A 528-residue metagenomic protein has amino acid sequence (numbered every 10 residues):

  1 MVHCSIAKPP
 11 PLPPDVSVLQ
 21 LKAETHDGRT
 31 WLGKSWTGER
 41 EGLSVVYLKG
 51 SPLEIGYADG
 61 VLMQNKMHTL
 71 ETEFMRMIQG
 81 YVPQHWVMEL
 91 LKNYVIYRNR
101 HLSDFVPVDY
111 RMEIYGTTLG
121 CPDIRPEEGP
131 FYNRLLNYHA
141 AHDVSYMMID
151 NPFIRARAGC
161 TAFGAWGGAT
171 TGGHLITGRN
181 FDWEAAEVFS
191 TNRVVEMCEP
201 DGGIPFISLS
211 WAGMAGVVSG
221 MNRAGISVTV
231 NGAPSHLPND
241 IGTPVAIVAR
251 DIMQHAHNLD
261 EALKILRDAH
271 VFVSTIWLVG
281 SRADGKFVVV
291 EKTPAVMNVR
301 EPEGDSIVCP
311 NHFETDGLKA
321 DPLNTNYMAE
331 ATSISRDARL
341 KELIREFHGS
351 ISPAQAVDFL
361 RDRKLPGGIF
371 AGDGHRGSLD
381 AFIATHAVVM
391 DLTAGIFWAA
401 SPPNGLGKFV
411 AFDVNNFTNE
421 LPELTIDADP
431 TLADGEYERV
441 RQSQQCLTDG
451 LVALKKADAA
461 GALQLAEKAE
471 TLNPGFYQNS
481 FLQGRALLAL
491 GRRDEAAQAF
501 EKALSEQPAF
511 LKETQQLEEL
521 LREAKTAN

Functional and structural regions predicted by a protein language model:
V2-G159, M253-V289, P294-M297, P302-E495 (+3 more regions): C-terminus-biased signal that marks the final domain/tail of proteins
V82-M88, M221, A233-H236, Q498: Short hydrophobic/aromatic-rich motifs at helix boundaries and adjacent loops
Y138-V248, K264, T385, V389 (+1 more regions): Internal mixed beta-strand/loop scaffold within catalytic domains of large alpha/beta enzymes
S480, T514-Q515: Canonical tetratricopeptide repeat
